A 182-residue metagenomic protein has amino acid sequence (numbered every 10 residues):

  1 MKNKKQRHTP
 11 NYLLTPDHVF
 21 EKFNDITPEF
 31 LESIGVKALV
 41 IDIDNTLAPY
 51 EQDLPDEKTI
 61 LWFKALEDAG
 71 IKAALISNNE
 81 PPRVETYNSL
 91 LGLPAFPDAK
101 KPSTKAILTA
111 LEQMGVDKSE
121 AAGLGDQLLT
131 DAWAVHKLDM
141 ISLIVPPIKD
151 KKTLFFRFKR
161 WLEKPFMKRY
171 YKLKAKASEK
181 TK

Functional and structural regions predicted by a protein language model:
K2-I41, A48, Q52-D53, E57-G123 (+1 more regions): Asp-based, Mg2+/Mn2+-dependent phosphohydrolase catalytic module
